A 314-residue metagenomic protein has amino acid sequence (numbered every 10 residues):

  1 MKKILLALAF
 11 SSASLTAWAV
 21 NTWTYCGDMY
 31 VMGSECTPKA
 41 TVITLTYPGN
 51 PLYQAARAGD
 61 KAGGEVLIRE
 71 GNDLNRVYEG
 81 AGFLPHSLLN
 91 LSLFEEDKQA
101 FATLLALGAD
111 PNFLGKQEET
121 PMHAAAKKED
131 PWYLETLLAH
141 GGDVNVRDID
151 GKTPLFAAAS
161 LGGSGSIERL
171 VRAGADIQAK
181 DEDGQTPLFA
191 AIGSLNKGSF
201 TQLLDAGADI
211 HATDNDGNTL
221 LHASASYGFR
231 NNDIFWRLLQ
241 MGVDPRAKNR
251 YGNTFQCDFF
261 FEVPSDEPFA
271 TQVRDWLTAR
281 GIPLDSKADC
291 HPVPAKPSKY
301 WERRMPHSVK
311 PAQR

Functional and structural regions predicted by a protein language model:
M1-I4: Positively charged n-region of N-terminal signal peptides that target proteins for export
S14-A17: N-terminal signal peptide c-region/cleavage motif recognized by signal peptidases
V20-E70, H86, T271, D275-R314: Intrinsically disordered, low-complexity regulatory segments in ankyrin-centric signaling systems
T44-Q54, V77-N90, L114-T120, R147-T153 (+4 more regions): Ankyrin-repeat boundary/"N-cap" motif
Q54-G59, N90-D97, A124-D130, A157-G163 (+3 more regions): Ankyrin repeat A-helix N-terminal signature
D60-I68, D97-L105, D130-L138, G163-R172 (+3 more regions): Ankyrin repeat structural motif
N215-L220, S224, F229-W236, R246-R314: Ankyrin repeat (ANK) tandem arrays and their immediately adjacent linkers/low-complexity segments
